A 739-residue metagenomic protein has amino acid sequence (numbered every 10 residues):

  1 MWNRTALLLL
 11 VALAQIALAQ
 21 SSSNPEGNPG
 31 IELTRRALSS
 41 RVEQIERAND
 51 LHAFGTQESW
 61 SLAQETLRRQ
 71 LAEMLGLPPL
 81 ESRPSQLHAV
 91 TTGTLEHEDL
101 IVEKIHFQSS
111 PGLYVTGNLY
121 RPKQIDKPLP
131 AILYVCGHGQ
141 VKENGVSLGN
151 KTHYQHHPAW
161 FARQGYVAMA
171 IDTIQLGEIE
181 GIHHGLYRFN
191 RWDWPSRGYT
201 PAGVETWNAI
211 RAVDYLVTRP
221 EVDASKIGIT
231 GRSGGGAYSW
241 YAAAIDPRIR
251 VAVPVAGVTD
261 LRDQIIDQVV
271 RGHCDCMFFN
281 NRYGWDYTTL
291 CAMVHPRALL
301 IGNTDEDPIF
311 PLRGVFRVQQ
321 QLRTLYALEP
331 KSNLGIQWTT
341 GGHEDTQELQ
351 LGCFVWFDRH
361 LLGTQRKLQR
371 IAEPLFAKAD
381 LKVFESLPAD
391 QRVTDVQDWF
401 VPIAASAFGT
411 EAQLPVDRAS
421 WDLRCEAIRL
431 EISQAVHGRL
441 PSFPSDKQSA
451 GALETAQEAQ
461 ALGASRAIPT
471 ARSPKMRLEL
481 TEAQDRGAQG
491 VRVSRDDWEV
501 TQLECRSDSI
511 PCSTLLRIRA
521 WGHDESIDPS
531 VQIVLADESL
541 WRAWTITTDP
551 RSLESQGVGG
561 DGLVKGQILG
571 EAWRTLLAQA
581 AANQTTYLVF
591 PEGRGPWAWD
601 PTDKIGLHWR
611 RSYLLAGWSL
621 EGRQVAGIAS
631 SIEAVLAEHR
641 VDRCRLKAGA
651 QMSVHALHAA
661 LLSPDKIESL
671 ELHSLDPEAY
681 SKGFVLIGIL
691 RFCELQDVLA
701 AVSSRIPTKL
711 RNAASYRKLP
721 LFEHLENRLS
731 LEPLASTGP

Functional and structural regions predicted by a protein language model:
M1-W2: N-terminal secretory signal peptides that target proteins for export/translocation
A6-I16: Bacterial N-terminal signal peptides
Q20-Y114, T289, H295, G302-A459 (+8 more regions): Alpha/beta-hydrolase-fold serine-hydrolase catalytic core, especially in secreted/extracellular enzymes
Y120, C136, I171, T230-R232 (+12 more regions): Generic beta-strand/beta-sheet core signal
K127, A131-A212, V217-T218, V258-Q268 (+2 more regions): Cap/lid segment of the alpha/beta-hydrolase catalytic domain
L129-P130, Q164-V167, A224-K226, P247-V251 (+6 more regions): Loop/turn elements at helix/coil->beta-strand transitions in domains of secreted/extracellular proteins
G145-H153, D193-W207, I229-W240, M277-L290 (+5 more regions): Alpha-helix capping and helix-loop boundary segments enriched in small/acidic/polar residues
A212-R282, R640-A701: Primarily recognizes the serine-hydrolase "nucleophile elbow" in alpha/beta-hydrolase and SGNH/GDSL folds
